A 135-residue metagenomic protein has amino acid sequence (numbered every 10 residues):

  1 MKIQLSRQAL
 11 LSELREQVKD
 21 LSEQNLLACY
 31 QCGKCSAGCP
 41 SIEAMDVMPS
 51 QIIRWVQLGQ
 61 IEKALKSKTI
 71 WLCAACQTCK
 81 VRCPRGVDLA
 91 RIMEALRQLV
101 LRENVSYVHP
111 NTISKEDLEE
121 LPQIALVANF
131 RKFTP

Functional and structural regions predicted by a protein language model:
Q4-L21, A44-W71, L89-L121: Ferredoxin-type iron-sulfur electron-transfer modules in oxidoreductases and energy-metabolism complexes
N25-I42, K68-V87: Cysteine-centered iron-sulfur cluster-binding motifs in ferredoxin-type domains/subunits of redox enzymes
C29, N129-K132: Intrinsically disordered, low-complexity N-terminal regions enriched in serine/proline/glycine with scattered basic
E120-Q123, R131-P135: ABC transporter nucleotide-binding domains
